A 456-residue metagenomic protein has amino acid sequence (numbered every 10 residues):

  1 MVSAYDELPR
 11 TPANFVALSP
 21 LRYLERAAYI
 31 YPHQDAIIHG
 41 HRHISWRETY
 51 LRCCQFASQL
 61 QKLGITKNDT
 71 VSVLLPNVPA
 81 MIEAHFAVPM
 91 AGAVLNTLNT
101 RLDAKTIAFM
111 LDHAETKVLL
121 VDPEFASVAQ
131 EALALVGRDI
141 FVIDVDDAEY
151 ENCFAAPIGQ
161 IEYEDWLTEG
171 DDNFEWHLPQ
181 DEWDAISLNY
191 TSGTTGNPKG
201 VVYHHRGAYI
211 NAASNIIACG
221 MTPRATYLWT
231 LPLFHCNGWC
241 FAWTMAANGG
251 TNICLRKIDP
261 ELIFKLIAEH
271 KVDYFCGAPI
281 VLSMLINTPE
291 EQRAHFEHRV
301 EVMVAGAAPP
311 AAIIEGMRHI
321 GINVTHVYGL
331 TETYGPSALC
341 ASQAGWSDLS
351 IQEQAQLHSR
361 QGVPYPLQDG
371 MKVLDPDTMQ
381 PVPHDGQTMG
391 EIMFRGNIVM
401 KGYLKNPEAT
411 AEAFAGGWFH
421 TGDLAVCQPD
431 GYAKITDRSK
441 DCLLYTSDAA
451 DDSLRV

Functional and structural regions predicted by a protein language model:
L18, L63, L74, Q361-V363 (+2 more regions): Conserved ATP-binding/catalytic segment of the ANL
L21-E25, H33-V78, I82-F86, D103-A108 (+1 more regions): Conserved AMP-binding/adenylate-forming core of the ANL superfamily
P32, I143-D144, A155, G159-E164 (+3 more regions): Conserved pre-ATP/AMP-binding loop-to-beta segment of ANL
Y50-S58, T168-N173, S187, V201-T222 (+4 more regions): Conserved structural elements of the adenylate-forming
K62-L63, M90-D165: Structural core segment of the AMP-binding/adenylate-forming
T191, Y445-D452: Conserved small/polar residues in nucleotide/adenosyl-binding loops
Y209-T226, F234-D273, T288-P289: Conserved AMP-binding/adenylation subdomain of ANL enzymes
A247, V272-G277, I286-Q356, D369-G370 (+1 more regions): Gly/Ser/Thr-rich phosphate-binding loop
